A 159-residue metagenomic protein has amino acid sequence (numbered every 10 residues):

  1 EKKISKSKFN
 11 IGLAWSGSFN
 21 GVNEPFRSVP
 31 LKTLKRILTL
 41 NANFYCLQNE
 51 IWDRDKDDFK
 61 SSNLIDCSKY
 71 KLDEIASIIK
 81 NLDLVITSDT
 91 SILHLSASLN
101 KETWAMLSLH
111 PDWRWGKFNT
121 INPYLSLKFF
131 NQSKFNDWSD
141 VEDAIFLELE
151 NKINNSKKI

Functional and structural regions predicted by a protein language model:
E1-I159: Catalytic machinery of carbohydrate-active enzymes, primarily nucleotide-sugar-dependent glycosyltransferases
